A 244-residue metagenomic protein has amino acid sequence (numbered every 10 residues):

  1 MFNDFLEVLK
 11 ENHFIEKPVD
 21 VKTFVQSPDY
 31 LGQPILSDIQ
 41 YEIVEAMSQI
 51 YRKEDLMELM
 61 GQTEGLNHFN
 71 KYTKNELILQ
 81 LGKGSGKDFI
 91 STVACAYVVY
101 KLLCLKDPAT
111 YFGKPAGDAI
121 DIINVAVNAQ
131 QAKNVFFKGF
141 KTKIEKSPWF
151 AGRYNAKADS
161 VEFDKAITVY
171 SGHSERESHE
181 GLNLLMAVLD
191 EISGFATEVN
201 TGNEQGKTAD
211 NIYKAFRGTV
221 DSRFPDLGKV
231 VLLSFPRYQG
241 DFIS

Functional and structural regions predicted by a protein language model:
M1-S244: Phosphate/NTP-binding elements of NTP-utilizing enzymes
